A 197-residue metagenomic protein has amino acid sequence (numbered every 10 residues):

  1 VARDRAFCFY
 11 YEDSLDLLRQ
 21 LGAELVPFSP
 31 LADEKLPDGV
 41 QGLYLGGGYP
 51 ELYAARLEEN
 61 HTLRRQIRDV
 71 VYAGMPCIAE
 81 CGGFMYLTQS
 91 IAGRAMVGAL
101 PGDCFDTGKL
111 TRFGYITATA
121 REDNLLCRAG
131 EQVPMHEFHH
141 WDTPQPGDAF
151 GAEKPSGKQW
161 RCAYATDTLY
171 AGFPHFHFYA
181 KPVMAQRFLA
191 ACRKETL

Functional and structural regions predicted by a protein language model:
V1-A2, A6-N60, R65-V70: Phosphate-binding active sites in nucleotide-utilizing proteins
R5-F7, A32-D33, G48-E51, F84-M85 (+5 more regions): Short, glycine-/Ser/Thr-/acidic-enriched flexible segments
L21, F28, V70, G74 (+3 more regions): Change "in soluble alpha/beta enzymes" to "in soluble alpha/beta proteins
E24-V26, Q41-G42, M75-P76, V97-G98 (+2 more regions): Structural motif
P30-D33, Q66-I67, L87, L125 (+1 more regions): Generic recognition of flexible, low-complexity loop/linker segments
L43, E80, V97, F138 (+1 more regions): Hydrophobic, well-ordered secondary-structure elements that form the walls of internal hydrophobic environments
P50-N124: Cysteine-nucleophile active-site neighborhood
F105-L197: Amide-donor transfer/coupling interface in amidating biosynthetic enzymes
